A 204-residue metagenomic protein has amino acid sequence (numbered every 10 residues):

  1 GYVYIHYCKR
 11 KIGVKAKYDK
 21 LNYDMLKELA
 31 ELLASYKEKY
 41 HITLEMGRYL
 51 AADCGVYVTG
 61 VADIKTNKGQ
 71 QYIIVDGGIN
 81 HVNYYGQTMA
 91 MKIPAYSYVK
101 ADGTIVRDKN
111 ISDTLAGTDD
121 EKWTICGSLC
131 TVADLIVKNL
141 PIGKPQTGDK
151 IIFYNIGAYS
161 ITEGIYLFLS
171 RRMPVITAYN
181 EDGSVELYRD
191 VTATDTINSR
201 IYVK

Functional and structural regions predicted by a protein language model:
G1-V3, K11, K17, L44-Y49: Glycine-rich beta-strand-to-loop/alpha-helix junction loops that act as flexible
G13-E31: Well-ordered, non-membrane alpha-helical segments in soluble/globular domains
L26, A30, A34-K204: Charged (often Lys/Glu-rich) extended helix/loop segments that serve as interaction or gating elements
